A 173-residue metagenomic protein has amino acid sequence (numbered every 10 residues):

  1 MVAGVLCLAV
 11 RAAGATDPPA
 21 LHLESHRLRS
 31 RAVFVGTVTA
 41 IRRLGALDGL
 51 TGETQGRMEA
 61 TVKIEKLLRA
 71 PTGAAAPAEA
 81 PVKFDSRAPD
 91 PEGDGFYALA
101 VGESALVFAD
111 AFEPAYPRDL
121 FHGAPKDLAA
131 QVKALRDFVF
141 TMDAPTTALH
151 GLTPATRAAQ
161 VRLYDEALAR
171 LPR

Functional and structural regions predicted by a protein language model:
M1-R11: Bacterial N-terminal signal peptides
L8, E24-H26, P154: Short alpha-helical segments used as structural interaction elements across diverse proteins
A13-D127: Basic, polyanion-binding surface patches
R87-R173: Netrin-like (NTR/C345C) domain of secreted extracellular proteins
